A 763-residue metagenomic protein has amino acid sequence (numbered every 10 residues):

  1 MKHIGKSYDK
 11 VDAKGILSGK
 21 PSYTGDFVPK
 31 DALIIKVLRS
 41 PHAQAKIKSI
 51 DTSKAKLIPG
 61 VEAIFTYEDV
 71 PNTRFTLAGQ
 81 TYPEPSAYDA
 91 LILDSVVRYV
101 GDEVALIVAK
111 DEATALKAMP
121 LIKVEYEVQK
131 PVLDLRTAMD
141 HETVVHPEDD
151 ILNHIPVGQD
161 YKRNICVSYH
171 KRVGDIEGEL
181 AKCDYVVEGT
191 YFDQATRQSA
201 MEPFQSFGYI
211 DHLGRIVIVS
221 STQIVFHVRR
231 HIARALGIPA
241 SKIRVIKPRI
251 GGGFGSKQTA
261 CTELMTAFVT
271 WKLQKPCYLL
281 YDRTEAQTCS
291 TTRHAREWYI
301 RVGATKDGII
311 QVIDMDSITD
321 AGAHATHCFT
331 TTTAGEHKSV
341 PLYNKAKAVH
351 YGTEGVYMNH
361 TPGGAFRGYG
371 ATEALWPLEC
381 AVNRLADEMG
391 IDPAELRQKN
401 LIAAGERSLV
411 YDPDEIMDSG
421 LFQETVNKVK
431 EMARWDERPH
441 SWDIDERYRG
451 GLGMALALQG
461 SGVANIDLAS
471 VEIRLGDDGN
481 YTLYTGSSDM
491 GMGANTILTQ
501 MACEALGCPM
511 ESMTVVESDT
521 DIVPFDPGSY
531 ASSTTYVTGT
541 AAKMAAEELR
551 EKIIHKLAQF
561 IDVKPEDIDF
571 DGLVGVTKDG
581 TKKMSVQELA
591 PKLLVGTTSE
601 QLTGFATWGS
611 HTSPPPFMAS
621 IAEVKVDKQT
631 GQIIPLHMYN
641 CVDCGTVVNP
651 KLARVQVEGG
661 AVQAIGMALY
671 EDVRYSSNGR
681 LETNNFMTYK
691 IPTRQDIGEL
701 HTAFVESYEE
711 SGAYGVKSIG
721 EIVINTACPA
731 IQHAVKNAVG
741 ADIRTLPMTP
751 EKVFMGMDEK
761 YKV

Functional and structural regions predicted by a protein language model:
M1-G158, V186, K272: Flexible, low-hydrophobicity surface segments
K6, D12-S18, Y82, A87 (+6 more regions): Glycine-rich loop/linker segments at domain edges
Y67-E68, G237-K242, K272-C277, K306 (+3 more regions): C-terminal catalytic domains of large/alpha subunits in multi-subunit enzymes
R74-G79, A118-L121, S199, R229-H231 (+12 more regions): Short acidic, glycine/serine/threonine-rich loops at helix termini
V96, P239-K242, I246-K247, W271-D282 (+1 more regions): Conserved catalytic cysteine-centered active-site region of acyl-thioester-dependent Claisen-condensing enzymes
V145-L236, L401-N480, S610, E682-D696 (+1 more regions): Helix-loop-helix junctions that connect adjacent transmembrane helices in secondary transporters/permeases, recognized
R230, R249-Q274, Y278-L279, A494-A502: Thiamine diphosphate
S461-V523, V537-T538: Catalytic phosphate/nucleotide-handling subdomain of diverse soluble enzymes
